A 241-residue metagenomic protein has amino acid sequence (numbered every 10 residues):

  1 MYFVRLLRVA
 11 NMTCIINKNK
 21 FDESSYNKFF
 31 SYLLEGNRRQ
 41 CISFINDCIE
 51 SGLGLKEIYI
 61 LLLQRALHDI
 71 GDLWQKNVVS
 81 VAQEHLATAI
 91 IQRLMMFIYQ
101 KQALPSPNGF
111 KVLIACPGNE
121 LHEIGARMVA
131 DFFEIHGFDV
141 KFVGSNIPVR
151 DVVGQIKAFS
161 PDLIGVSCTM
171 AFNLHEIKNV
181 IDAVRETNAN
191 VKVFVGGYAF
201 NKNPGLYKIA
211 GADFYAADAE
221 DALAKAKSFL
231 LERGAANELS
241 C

Functional and structural regions predicted by a protein language model:
F3-S106: Long amphipathic alpha-helical segments
G54, D139, N190, D213: Residue-level detector of anion-binding/catalytic polar loops
K101-C116, D182-N188, V193, A226-K227 (+2 more regions): Long, low-complexity, intrinsically disordered polar/charged segments
P107-V143: Glycine-rich active-site/cofactor-binding loop and its immediate structural neighborhood
F132-E134, F142, I147-G205: Cofactor-cradling patches in redox/metallo enzymes
A199-C241: Peripheral docking tails and interdomain loops at the edges of cofactor- or intermediate-handling domains
